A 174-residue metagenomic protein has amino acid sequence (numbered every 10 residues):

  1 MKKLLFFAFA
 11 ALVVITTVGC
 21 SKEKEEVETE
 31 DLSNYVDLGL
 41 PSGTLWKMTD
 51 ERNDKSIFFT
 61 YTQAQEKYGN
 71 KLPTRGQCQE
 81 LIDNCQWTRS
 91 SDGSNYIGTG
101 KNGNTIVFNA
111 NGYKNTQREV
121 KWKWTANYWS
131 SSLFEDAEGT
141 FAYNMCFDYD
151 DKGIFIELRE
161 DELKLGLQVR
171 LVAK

Functional and structural regions predicted by a protein language model:
L4-V13: Sec-dependent N-terminal signal peptides
L5-F6, E25-V27: Sequence-pattern detector for short linear motifs and compositional/periodic biases rather than a specific fold
V13-V14, C85: Single-residue recognition of alpha-helix boundary sites
T16-G19: C-terminal motif of bacterial Sec signal peptides marking the signal peptidase cleavage site
S21-E23: Bacterial signal peptide processing site
V27-Y35, L40, T44-Q65, K71 (+1 more regions): C-terminal, surface-exposed recognition/capping segments
